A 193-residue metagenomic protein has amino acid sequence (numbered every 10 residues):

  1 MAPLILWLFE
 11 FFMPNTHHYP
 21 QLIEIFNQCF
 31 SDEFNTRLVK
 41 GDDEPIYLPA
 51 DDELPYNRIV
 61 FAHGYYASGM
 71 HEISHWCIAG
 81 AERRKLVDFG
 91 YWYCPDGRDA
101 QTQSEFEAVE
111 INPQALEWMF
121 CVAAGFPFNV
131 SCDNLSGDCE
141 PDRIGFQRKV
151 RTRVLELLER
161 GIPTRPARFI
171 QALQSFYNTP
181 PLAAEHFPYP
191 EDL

Functional and structural regions predicted by a protein language model:
L8-E53, Q103-A108: Auxiliary, metal-adjacent structural segments of Zn-dependent hydrolase domains
E53-S68: Short pre-active-site segment immediately N-terminal to the catalytic Zn-binding motif
L54-P55, G97, R151, R165: Catalytic phosphate/metal-binding cores of nucleic-acid and nucleotide-processing enzymes, i.e., regions that mediate
A67-G80: Active-site recognition of the HExxH zinc-binding catalytic motif
A79-E110, D133, G137: Post-HEXXH active-site segment of zinc metalloproteases
A108-V122: An active-site-proximal "capping" alpha-helix that borders the catalytic cofactor pocket
M119-N134: Short helix/loop segments within enzyme catalytic domains that coordinate or immediately flank catalytic cofactors
C132-L193: Pan-zinc metallopeptidase signature
